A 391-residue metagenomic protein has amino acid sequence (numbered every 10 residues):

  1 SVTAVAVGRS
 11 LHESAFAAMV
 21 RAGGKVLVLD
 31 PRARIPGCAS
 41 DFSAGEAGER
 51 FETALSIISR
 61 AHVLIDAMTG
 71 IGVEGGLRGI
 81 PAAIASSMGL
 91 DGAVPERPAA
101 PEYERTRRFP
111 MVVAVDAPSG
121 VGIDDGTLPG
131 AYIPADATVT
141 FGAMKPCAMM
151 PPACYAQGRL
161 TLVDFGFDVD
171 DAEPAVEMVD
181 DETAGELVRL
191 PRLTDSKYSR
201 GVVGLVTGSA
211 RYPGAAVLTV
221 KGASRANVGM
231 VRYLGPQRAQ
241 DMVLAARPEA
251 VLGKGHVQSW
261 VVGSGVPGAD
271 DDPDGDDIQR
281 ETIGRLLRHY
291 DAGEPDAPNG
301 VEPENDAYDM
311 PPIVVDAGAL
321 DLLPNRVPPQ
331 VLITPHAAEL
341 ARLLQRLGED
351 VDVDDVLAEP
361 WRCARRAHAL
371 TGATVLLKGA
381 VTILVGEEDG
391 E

Functional and structural regions predicted by a protein language model:
S1-S14, V20, G24, A33-D41 (+6 more regions): Small-residue (G/A/S/T)-rich helix-start motifs and N-terminal tracts that mark the onset
R32-A33, A44-A54: Glycine-rich, highly charged phosphate/nucleotide-binding loops
C38-G45, P98-Y103: A short, highly charged, low-complexity intrinsically disordered segment
E46-R50, E104-R108, G300-P311: Intrinsically disordered, low-complexity acidic Ser/Thr-rich regulatory segments
A47-F51, I80-I84, A216, Q279 (+1 more regions): Amphipathic coiled-coil/heptad-repeat helices and related helical stalk/stem segments that mediate oligomerization
F51, L55, A61-V63, M68-M178: Internal gly/pro-rich beta-alpha loop/helix module that stabilizes soluble enzyme cofactors or their anionic handles
